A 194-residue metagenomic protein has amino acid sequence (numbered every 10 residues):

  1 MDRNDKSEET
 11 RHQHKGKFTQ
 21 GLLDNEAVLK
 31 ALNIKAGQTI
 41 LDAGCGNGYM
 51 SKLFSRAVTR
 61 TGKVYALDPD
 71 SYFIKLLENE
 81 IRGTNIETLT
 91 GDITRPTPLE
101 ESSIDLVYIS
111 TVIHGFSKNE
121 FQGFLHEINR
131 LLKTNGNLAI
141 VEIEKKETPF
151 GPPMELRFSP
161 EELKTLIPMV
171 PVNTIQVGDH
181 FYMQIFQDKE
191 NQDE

Functional and structural regions predicted by a protein language model:
D2-L23: Class I SAM-dependent methyltransferase Rossmann-like catalytic core, especially the SAM/SAH-binding loop
T19-Q38, L53: Conserved alpha-helix/loop element of class I SAM-dependent methyltransferases that forms part of the SAM/SAH-binding
L41, N47-R95: Class I SAM-dependent methyltransferase SAM/SAH-binding core
T94-V107: A short acidic, Gly/Pro-enriched loop at the edge of an enzyme's catalytic core that lines a small-molecule cofactor
D105-N119: A short SAM/SAH-binding and catalytic strip from SAM-dependent methyltransferases
Q122-T134: A short glycine-rich, Lys/Arg-flanked "PGG" loop and its adjoining helix->strand segment in the class I
N135-E142: Conserved beta-strand signature within the Rossmann-like core of class I S-adenosyl-L-methionine
Q176-E194: Core SAM-dependent methyltransferase catalytic element
